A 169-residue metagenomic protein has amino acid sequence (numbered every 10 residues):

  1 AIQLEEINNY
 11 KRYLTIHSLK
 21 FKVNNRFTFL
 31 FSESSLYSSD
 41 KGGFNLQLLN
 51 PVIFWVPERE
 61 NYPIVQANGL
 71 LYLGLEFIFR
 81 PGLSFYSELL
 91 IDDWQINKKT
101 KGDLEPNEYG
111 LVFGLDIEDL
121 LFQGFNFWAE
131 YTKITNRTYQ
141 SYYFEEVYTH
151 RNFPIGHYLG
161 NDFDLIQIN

Functional and structural regions predicted by a protein language model:
A1-L30: Internal, well-ordered domain-core segments that constitute the primary functional module of diverse proteins
K22-V23, F27-N169: Exposed, low-structure sequence patches enriched in small/polar residues
